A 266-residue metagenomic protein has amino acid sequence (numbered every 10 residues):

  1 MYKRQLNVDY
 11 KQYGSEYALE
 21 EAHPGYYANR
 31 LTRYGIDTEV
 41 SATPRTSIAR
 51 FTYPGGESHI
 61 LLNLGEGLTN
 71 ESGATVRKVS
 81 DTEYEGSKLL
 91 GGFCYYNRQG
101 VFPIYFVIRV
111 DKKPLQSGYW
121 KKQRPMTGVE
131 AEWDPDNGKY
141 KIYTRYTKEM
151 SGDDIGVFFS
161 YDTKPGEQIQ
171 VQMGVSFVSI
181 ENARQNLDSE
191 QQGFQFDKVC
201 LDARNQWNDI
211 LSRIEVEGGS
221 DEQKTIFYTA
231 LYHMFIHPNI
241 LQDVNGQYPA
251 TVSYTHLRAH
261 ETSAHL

Functional and structural regions predicted by a protein language model:
M1, G35-I36, N245, S263: Generic low-polarity alpha-helical segments
M1-Q5, T255-A264: Conserved small/polar residues in nucleotide/adenosyl-binding loops
L6-V40: Extended, loop-rich substrate-binding clefts of extracytoplasmic carbohydrate-active enzymes
N29, I36, S41-R258: Acidic/polar, glycine-enriched structural segments that form the non-catalytic walls/loops of the carbohydrate-binding
H233, A264-H265: N-terminal, helix-rich and Lys/Arg-enriched segments in bacterial and organellar proteins
